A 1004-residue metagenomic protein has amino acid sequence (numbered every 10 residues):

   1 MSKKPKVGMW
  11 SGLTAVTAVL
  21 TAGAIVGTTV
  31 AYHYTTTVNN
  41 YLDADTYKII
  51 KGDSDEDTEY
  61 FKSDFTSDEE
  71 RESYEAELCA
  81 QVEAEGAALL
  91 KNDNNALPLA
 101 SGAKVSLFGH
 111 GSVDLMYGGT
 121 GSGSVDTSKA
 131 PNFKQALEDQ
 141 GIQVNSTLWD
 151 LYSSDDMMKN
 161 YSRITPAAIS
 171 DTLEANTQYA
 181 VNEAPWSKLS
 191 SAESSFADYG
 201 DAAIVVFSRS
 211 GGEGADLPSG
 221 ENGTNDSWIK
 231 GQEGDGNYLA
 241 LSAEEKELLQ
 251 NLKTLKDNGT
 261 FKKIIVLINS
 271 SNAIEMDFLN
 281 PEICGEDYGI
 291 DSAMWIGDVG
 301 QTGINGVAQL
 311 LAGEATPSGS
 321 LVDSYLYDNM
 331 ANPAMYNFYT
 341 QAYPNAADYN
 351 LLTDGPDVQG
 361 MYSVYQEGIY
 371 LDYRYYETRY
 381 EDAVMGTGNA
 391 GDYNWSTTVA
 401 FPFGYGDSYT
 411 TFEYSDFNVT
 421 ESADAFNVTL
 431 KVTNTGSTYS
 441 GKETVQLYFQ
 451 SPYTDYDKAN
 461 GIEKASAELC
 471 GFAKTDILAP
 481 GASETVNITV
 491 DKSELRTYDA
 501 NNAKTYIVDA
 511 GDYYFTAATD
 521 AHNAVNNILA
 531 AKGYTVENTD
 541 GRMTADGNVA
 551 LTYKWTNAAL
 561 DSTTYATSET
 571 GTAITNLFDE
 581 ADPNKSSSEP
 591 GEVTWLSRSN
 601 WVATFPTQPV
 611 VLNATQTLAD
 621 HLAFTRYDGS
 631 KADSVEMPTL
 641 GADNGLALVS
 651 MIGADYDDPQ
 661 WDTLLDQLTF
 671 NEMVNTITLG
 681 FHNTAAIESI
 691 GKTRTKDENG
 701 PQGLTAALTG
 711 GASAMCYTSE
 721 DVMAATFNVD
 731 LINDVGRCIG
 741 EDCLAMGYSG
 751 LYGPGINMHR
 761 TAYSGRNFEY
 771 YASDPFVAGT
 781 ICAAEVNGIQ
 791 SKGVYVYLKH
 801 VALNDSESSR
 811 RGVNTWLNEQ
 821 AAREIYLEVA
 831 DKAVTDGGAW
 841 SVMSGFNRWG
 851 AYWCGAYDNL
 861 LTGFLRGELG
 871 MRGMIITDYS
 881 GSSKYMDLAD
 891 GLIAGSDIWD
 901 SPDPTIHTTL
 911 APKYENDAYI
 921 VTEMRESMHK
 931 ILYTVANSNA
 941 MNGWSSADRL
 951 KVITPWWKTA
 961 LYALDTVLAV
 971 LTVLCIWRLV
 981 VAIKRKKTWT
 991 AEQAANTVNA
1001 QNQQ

Functional and structural regions predicted by a protein language model:
M1-Y498, I507-F515, A521, E569-Q1004: Glycoside hydrolase catalytic-domain context in secreted enzymes
K492-Y565: Terminal connector regions
